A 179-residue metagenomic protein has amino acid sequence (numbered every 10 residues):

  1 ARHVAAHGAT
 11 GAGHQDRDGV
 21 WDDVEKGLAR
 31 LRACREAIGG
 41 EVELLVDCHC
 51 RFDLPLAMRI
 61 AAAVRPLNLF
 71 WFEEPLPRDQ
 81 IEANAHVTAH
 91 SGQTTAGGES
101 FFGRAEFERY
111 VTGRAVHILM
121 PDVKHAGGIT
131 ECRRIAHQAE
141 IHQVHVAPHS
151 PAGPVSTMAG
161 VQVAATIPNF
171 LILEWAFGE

Functional and structural regions predicted by a protein language model:
A1-A85, H90-S91: Metal-dependent enolase-superfamily TIM-barrel catalytic cores that perform enediolate-based chemistry
A62, N68, P77-E179: Shared catalytic-loop signature of beta/alpha-barrel
